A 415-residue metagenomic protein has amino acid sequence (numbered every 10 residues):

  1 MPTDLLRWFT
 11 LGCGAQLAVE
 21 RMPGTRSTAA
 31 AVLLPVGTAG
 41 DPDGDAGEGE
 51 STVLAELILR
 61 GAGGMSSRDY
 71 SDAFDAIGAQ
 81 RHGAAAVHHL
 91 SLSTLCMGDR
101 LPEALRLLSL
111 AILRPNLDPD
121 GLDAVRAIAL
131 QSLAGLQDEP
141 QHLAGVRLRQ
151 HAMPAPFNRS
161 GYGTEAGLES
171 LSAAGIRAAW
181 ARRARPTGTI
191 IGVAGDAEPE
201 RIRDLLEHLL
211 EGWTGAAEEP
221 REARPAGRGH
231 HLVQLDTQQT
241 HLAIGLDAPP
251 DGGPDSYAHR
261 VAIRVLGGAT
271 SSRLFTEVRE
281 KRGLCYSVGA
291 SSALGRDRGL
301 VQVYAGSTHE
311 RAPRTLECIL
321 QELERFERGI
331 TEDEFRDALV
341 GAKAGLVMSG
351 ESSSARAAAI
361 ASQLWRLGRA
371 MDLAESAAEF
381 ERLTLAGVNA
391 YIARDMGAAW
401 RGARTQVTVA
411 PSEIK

Functional and structural regions predicted by a protein language model:
M1-C13: Short, Gly/Pro- and small/polar-rich lid/capping loops
M1-T3, A76, R224-R228: Short solvent-exposed loop/turn micro-motifs enriched in small/polar/acidic residues
L6-F9, E20, L232-Q234, A293: Short Gly/Pro-enriched turn/cap motifs at secondary-structure boundaries
T10, D69-R221, P249, E280-K415: Charge-rich, well-structured scaffold segments of protease-associated domains
A15-T38, E48-E50, A216-F275, Q363: His/Glu-based metal-binding/catalytic segments typifying zinc-dependent metallopeptidases
A29-G98, G268-L284, D297: M16/MPP (pitrilysin/insulinase) zinc-metallopeptidase core fold and M16-derived inactive scaffolds
D43-D45, D138-L143, D251-Y257: Structural motif
